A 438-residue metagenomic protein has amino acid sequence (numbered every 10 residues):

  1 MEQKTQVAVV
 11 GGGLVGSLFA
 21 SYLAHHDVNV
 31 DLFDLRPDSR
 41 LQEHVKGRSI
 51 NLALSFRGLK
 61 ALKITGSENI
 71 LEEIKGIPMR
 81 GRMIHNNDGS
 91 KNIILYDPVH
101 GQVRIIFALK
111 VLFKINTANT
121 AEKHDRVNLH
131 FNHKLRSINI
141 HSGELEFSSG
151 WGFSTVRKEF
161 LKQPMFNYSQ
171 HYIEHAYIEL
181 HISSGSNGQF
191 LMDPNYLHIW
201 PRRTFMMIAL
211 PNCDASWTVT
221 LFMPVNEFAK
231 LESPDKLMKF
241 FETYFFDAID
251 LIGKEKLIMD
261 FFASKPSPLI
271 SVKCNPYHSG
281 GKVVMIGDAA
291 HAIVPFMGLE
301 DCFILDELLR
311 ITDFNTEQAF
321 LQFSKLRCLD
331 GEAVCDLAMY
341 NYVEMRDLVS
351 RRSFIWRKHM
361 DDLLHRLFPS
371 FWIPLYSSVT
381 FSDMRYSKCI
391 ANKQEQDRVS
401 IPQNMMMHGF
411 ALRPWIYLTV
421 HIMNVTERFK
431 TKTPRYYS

Functional and structural regions predicted by a protein language model:
E2-V15, D31: Beta1/beta-strand and adjacent pyrophosphate-binding region of the FAD-binding site in flavoprotein oxidoreductases
E2-V7, A24, S55-H181, P234: Conserved N-terminal helical subregion
V10, A24-G47: Glycine-rich FAD pyrophosphate-binding loop
G12, S17-S21, H25, L180 (+3 more regions): Conserved mid-domain beta->alpha element of the FAD-binding
P37, F153, H291: Short, glycine/acidic-enriched loop or turn micro-motifs at the edges of active sites
E73-P78, N128, F246-A263, D313-Q322 (+1 more regions): Acidic/histidine metal-binding catalytic segments
N119, H133-R136, S142-E144, S148-K282: Conserved FAD-binding catalytic core of PHBH/FMO-like flavoproteins
I304-S438: C-terminal helical "tail/cap" subdomain of flavin- and related membrane-associated enzymes
